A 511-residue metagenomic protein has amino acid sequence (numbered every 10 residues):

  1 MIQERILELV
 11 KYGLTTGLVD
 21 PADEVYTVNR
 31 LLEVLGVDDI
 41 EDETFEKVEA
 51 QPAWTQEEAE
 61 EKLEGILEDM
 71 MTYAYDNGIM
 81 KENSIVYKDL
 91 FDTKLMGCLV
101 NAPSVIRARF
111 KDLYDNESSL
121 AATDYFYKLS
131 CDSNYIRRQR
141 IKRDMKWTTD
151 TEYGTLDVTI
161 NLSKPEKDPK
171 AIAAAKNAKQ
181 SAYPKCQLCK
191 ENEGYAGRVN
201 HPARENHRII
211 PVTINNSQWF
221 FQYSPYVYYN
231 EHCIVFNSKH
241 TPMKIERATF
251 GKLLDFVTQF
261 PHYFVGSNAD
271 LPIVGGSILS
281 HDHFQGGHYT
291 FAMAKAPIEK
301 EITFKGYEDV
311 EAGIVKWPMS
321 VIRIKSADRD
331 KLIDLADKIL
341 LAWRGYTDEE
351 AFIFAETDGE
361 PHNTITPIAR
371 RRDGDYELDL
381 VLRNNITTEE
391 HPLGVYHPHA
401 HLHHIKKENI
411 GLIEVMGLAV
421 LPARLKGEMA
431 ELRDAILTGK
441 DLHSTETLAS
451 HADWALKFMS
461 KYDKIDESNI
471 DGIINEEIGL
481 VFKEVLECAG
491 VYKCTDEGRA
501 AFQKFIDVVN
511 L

Functional and structural regions predicted by a protein language model:
M1-V235, K239-P242, K316-P318, L332-A336 (+2 more regions): Active-site microenvironments that recognize anionic phosphate/pyrophosphate groups
N206-I210, S238-V265: Helical scaffold of the NTase/Pol beta-like nucleotidyltransferase catalytic core
A248, V257-S280, G286-L340, R344-T347: Catalytic or ion-translocation cores adjacent to nucleophile or general acid/base/metal-coordination motifs in diverse
